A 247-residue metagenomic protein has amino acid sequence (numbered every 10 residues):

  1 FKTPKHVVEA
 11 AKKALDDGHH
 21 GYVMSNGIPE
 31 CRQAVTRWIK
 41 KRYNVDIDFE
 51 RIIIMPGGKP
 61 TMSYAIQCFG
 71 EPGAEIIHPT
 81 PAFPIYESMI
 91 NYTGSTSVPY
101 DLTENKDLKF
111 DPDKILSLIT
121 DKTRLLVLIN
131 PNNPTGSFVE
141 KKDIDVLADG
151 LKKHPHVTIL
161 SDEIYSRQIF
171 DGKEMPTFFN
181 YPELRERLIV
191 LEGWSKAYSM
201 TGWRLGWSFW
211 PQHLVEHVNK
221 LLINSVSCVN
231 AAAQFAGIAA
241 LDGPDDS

Functional and structural regions predicted by a protein language model:
F1-G57, Y64, A240-G243: N-terminal small-domain helix-loop-helix segment of the aminotransferase-like
E9-A10, Y181-S247: Conserved core segment of the aminotransferase class I/II
D46-I52, P72-E75, K122, R185-L188: Short acidic capping loops at alpha-helix termini that bridge into adjacent secondary structure
C68-I90: Conserved PLP-anchoring active-site segment centered on the Schiff-base-forming lysine
A74, S95, L151-T158, L184-E186: A short helix->loop->beta-strand "cap" motif at the edges of active sites that frequently abuts
P81, E163-Y165, W194: Short strand-turn motif at the edge of the Rossmann-like AdoMet-binding core
V98, E104-D171: Active-site phosphate-binding strand-loop segment of PLP-dependent enzymes
